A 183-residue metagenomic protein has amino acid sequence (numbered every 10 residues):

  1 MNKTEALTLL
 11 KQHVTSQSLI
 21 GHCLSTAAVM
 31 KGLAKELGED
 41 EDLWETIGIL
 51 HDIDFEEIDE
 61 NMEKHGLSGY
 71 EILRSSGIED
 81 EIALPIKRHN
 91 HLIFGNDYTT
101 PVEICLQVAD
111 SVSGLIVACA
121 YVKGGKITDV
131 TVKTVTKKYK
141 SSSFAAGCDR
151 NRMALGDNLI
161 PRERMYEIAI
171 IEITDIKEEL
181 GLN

Functional and structural regions predicted by a protein language model:
M1, E5, G21-S25, K64 (+5 more regions): Conserved active-site and cofactor/substrate-binding residues in soluble primary-metabolism enzymes
M1-N61: Acidic/His-rich, divalent-metal-binding segments that scaffold phosphate/diphosphate chemistry
L7, K11, L24-A27, K31 (+6 more regions): Predominant activation on well-ordered alpha-helical scaffold segments within soluble catalytic domains
K11, K31, K35, R74 (+2 more regions): Short polybasic/polar patches that bind polyanions
V14, I127, V132-T134, Y139-N183: C-terminal binding/interaction regions
S16, V102-C105, E163: Amphipathic, non-membrane alpha-helical segments in soluble helical-bundle scaffolds
L37-S142: Divalent metal-dependent catalytic cores for phosphoryl transfer on phosphate-bearing substrates
